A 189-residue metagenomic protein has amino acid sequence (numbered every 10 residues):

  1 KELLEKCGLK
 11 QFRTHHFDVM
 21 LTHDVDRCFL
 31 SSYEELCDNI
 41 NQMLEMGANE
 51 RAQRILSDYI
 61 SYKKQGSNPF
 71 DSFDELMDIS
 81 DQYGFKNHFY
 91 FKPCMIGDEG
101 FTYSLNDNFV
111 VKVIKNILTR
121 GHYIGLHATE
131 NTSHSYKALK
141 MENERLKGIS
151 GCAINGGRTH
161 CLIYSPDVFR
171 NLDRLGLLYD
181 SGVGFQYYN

Functional and structural regions predicted by a protein language model:
K1-L105: Terminal accessory/targeting
V19-H23, N87-F89, I124-H127, N155-T159 (+1 more regions): Hydrophobic faces of well-ordered beta-strands that scaffold small-molecule active sites in alpha/beta enzyme cores
G47-R51, N116-I117, C152-A153, G184-Q186: Short, surface-exposed, polar/charged, turn-prone segments marking secondary-structure boundaries
E50-L56, R120-H122, G157, Y187-N189: Short C-terminal domain-edge/linker segments immediately following a structured domain
N68, S72, T102-F109, H134 (+2 more regions): Short, contiguous, pocket-lining structural segments that sit at or immediately flank catalytic/ligand-binding sites
D74-K86, Y103-I124, N143, K147-S150 (+1 more regions): Acidic (Asp/Glu)-rich catalytic clusters
P93-G97, Y123-S133: Conserved radical SAM core fold
E130-N189: Catalytic domains of cell-wall/extracellular-matrix polysaccharide-remodeling enzymes, centered on de-N-acetylation
